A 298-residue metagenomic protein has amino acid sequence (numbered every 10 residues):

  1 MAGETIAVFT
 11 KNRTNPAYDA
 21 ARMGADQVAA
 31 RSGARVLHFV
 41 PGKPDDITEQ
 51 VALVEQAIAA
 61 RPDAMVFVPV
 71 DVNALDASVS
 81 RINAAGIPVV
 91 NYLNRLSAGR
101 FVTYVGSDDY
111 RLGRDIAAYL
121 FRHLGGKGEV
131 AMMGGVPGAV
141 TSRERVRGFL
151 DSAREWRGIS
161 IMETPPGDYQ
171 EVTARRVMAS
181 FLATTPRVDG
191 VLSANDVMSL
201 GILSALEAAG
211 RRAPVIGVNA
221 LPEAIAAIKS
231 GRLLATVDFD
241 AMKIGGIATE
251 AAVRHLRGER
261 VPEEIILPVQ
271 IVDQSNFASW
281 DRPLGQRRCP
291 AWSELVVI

Functional and structural regions predicted by a protein language model:
M1-A2, M133, P137-V140, S152-A153 (+1 more regions): Hinge/cleft segment of the Venus flytrap/periplasmic-binding protein
M1-I6, A30, L124-K127: Immediate post-signal peptide segment of exported/extracytoplasmic ligand-binding proteins
M1-T5, I58, S80-I87, I298: Short, low-complexity disordered leader/linker segments with a strong preference for bacterial N-terminal type II
F9-M23, H38-E49, D71-V72, N94 (+6 more regions): Hinge/beta->alpha junction and helix N-cap segments in small-molecule ligand-binding domains
M23-V40, R154-W156: Signal peptide-proximal N-terminal region of secreted/periplasmic/extracellular or secretory-lumen proteins
I58, A64-N83, F149, M162-E163 (+1 more regions): Hydrophobic alpha-helical
I58, L120-L124, L182, A248 (+1 more regions): Short, hydrophobic alpha-helical segments
V72-R111, Y119-H123, E129, G135 (+2 more regions): Flexible loop/hinge segments that line or gate small-molecule binding clefts
